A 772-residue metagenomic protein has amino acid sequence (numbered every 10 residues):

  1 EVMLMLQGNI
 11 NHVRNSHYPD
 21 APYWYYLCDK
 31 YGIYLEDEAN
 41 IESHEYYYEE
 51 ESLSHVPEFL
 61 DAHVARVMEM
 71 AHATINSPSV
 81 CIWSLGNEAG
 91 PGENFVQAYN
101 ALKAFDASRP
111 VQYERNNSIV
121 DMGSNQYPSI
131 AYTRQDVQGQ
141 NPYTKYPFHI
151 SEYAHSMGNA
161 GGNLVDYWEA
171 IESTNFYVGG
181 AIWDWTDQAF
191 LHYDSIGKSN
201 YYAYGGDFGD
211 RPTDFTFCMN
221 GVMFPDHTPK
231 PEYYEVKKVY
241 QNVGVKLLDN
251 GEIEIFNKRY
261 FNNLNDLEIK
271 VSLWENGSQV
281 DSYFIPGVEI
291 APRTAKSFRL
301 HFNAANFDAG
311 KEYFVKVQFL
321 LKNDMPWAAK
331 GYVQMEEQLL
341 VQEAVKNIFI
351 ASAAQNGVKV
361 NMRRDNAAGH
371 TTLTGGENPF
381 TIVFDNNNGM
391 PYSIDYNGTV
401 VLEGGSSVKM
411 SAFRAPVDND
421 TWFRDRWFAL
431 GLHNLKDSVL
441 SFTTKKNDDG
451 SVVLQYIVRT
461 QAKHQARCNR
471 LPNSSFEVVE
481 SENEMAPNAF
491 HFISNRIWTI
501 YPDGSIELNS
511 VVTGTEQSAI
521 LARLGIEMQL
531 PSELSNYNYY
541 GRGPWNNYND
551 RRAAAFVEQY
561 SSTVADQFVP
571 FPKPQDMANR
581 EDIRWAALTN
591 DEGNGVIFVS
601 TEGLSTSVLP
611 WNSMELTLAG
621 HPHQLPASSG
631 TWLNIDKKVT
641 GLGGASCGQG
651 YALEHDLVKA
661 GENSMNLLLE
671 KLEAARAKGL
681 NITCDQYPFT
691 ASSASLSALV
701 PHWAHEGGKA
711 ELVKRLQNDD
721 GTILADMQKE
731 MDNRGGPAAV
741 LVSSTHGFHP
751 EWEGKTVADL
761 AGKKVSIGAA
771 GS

Functional and structural regions predicted by a protein language model:
E1-M5, Y26: N-terminal carbohydrate-binding accessory modules
H12-N220: Substrate-binding/catalytic cleft of secreted carbohydrate-active enzymes, primarily glycoside hydrolases
N15, V111-Y113, Y177-D184, L191-H192 (+4 more regions): Acidic/polar loop patches that form or flank catalytic/metal-binding clefts of enzymes that bind anionic ligands
C81-W83, G139-A295, R299-H301, V596 (+2 more regions): Substrate-binding clefts and catalytic carboxylate motifs of secreted carbohydrate-active enzymes
E268, E312-K316: Short, conserved beta-strand segments of beta-strand-rich sandwich/propeller modules, principally
H301-G310, N323-M325, L339-N663: Beta-strand/loop-rich accessory regions of lumenal/periplasmic or secreted enzymes, predominantly carbohydrate-active
S664-S772: Active-site neighborhoods of metal-dependent hydrolases
